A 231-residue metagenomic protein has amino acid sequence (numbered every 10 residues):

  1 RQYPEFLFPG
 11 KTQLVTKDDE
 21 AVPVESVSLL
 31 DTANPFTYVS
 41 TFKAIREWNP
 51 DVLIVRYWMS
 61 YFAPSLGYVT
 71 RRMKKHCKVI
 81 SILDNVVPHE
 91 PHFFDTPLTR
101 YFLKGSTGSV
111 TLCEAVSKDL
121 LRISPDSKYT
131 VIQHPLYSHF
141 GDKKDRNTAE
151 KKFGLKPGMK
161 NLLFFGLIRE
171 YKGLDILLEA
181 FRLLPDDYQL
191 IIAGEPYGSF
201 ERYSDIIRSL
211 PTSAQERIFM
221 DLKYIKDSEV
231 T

Functional and structural regions predicted by a protein language model:
R1-E47, V116, L121, E195-R202: N-terminal strand-loop element at the rim of the active site of nucleotide-sugar-dependent glycosyltransferases
V27-D31, S40-A63, K78-I82: Short N-terminal targeting/anchoring amphipathic segment
K78, V86-G105, K118, K144-D145: Nucleotide-sugar donor phosphate/pyrophosphate-binding loop at the beta->alpha transition of glycosyltransferases
K104-K143, F219: Donor nucleotide-sugar binding/catalytic pocket of nucleotide-sugar-dependent glycosyltransferases
G141-L155, R208: A short helix/loop element that forms part of the nucleotide-sugar donor recognition site in Leloir-type
L155-K172, L178-R182, I191: Conserved donor-binding/catalytic core segment of Leloir-type glycosyltransferases
Q189-S204, K223: Glycosyltransferase donor-sugar binding loop
Y203-S228: Nucleotide-activated donor-binding/catalytic signature segment of Leloir-type glycosyltransferases, i.e., the conserved
